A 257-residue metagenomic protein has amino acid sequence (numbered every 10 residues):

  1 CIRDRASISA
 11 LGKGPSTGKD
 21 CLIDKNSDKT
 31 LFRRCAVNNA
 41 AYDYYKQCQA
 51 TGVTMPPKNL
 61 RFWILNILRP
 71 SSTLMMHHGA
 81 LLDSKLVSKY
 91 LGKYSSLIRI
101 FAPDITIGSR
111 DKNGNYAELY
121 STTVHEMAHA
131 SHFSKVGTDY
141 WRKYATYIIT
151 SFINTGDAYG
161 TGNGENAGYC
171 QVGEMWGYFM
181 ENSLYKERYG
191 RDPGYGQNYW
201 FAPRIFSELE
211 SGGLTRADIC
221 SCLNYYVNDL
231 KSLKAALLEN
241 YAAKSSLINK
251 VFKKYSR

Functional and structural regions predicted by a protein language model:
C1-D4: Conserved small/polar residues in nucleotide/adenosyl-binding loops
P15-T30: Acidic/histidine-rich, surface-exposed loop or edge segments in extracytoplasmic proteins
N26-C35, S109-G114, E118, G162-G168 (+1 more regions): Second-shell loop/turn segments in exported
R34-A102: Auxiliary, metal-adjacent structural segments of Zn-dependent hydrolase domains
M75-G137, Y147-I148: Active-site scaffold of zinc-dependent metalloenzymes
S134-N166: Post-HEXXH active-site segment of zinc metalloproteases
D157-G213: Metalloprotease/metallohydrolase-associated module, dominated by Zn2+-dependent proteases
R188-R257: Pan-zinc metallopeptidase signature
